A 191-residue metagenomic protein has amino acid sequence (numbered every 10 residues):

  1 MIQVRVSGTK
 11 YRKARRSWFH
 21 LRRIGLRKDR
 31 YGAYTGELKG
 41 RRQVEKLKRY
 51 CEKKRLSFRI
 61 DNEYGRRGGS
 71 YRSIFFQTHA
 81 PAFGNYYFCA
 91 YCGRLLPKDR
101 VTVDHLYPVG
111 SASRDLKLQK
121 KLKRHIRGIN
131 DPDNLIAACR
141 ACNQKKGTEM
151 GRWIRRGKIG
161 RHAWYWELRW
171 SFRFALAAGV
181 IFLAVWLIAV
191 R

Functional and structural regions predicted by a protein language model:
M1-Y64, M150-R191: Extended charged
T9-Y11, G84, L96: Short proline/glycine-enriched turn/loop motifs at strand-loop junctions of beta-rich domains
E45, R49-G93, L122-I129: Short, charged surface segments at domain edges that flank catalytic/cofactor-binding sites
F88, T102, A138: The −1 position to Zn-ligating cysteines in a subset of zinc-ribbon hairpins
G93, R140-N143: Cys/His-coordinated zinc-binding microdomains
G93-L135, M150-R152, G157-I159: Histidine-centered nuclease catalytic patch
V109, C142-K145: Phosphate/oxyanion-binding loops and surfaces in catalytic or ligand/nucleic-acid-binding neighborhoods
K117-R140, Y165-W186: Short Fe-S-cluster ligation motifs
